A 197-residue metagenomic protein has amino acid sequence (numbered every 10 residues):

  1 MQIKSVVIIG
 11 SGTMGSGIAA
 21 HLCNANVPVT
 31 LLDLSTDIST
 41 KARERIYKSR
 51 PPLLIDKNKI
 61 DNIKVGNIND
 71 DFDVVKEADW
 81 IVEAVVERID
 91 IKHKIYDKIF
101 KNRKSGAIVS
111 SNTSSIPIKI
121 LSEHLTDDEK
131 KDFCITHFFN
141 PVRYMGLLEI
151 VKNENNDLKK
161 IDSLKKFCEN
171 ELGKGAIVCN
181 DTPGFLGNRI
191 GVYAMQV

Functional and structural regions predicted by a protein language model:
M1-S49, N102: NAD(P)+-binding Rossmann beta1-loop-alpha1 motif at the extreme N-terminus of oxidoreductases
Q2-S5, I60, A78, G106: Phosphate-coordination loops involved in phosphoryl transfer and adenosine-cofactor binding
I9, G17, L32, G66 (+3 more regions): Structural motif
A19-N24, N58-W80, S163-G173, C179-G184: Amphipathic alpha-helical segments at domain termini/boundaries
L22, R43-L54, V82, F100-R103 (+2 more regions): Structural signal for hydrophobic packing residues in well-ordered secondary-structure cores of soluble enzyme domains
V27, N102, D127-E129, L147-T182 (+1 more regions): Internal alpha-helical scaffold of NAD(P)-dependent oxidoreductase catalytic cores
P28-A78, R88-D90, K94: Conserved N-terminal Rossmann-fold NAD(P) cofactor-binding segment
W80, V85-L148: Rossmann-like NAD(P)(H) cofactor-binding subdomain of soluble oxidoreductases
